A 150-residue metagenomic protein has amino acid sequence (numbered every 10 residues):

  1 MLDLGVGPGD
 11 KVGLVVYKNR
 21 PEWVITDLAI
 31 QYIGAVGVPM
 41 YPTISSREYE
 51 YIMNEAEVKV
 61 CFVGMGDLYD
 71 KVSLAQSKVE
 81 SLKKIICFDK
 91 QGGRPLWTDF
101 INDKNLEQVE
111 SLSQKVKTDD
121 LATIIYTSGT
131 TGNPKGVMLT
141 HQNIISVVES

Functional and structural regions predicted by a protein language model:
M1-I44: Conserved AMP-binding/adenylate-forming
L4, Y32-D99: Structural core segment of the AMP-binding/adenylate-forming
V12, I30, C61, L121 (+1 more regions): Conserved S/T- and glycine-rich ATP-binding loop of Class I adenylate-forming
V16-N19, G64-M65, D120: Helix N-cap/beta->alpha junction signal
I52, I85, V116, V147-S150: A hydrophobic alpha-helix adjacent to the NAD(P)-binding/active-site core of NAD(P)-dependent oxidoreductases, strongly
C87, N105-Y126, N133: Conserved pre-ATP/AMP-binding loop-to-beta segment of ANL
W97-D99, T118, H141: Structural motif detector for alpha-helix initiation sites
A122-V148: Conserved AMP-binding A3 loop
